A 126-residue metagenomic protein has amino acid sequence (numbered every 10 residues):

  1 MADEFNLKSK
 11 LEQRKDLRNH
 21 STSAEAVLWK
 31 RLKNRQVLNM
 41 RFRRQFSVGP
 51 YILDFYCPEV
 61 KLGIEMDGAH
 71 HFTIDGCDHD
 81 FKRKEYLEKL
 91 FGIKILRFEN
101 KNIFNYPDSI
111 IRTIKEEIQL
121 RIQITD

Functional and structural regions predicted by a protein language model:
M1-M40, R121-D126: Solvent-exposed, charged helical/coil patches that constitute nucleic-acid or partner-interaction surfaces
L17, V27, R44-L120: Basic, amphipathic alpha-helical patches used to engage nucleic acids or provide basic targeting signals, exemplified
